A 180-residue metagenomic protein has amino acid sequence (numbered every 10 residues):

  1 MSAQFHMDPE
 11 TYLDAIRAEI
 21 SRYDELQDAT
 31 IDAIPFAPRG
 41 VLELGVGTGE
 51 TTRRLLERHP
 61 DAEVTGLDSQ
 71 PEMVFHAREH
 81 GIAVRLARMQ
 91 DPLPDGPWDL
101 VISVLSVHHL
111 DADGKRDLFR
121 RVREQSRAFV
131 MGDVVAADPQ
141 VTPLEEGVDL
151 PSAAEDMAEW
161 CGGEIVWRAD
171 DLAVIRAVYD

Functional and structural regions predicted by a protein language model:
H6-D24: Class I SAM-dependent methyltransferase Rossmann-like catalytic core, especially the SAM/SAH-binding loop
S21-A37: Conserved alpha-helix/loop element of class I SAM-dependent methyltransferases that forms part of the SAM/SAH-binding
L44, T48-D91: Class I SAM-dependent methyltransferase SAM/SAH-binding core
I102: A conserved beta-strand element that flanks and buttresses the S-adenosyl-L-methionine
S106: Hydrophobic adenine-recognition pocket in adenosine-nucleotide-binding enzymes
L110-R121: A short, conserved alpha-helix within the catalytic core of class I
V130-V174: C-terminal alpha-helical "lid/dimerization" subdomain adjacent to the S-adenosyl-L-methionine
I175-D180: C-terminal lobe and adjacent flexible extensions of AdoMet/dcAdoMet transferase-like proteins
